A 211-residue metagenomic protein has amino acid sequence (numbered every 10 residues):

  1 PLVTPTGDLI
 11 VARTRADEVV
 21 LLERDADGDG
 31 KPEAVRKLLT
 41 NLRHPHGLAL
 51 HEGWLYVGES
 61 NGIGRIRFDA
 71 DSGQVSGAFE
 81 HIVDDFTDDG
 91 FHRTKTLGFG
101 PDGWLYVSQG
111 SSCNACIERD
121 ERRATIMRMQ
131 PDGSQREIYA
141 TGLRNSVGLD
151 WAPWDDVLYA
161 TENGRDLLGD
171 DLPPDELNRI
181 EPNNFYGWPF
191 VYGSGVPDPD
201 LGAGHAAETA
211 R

Functional and structural regions predicted by a protein language model:
P1, L48, L97, S146-L149: Hydrophobic core register within WD40 beta-propeller blades
V3-T6, L50-E52, F99-D102, A152-D155: Residue-level detector of Asp-centered blade-edge/turn motifs that repeat once per structural unit in beta-propeller
P5, R15, A34, N41-H44 (+5 more regions): Beta-rich catalytic cores
D8-V11, W54-V57, W104-S108, V157-T161: Conserved beta-propeller blade signature
E18-L21, W54, G62-G64, T125-M127 (+1 more regions): A short loop-to-beta-strand structural motif that recurs across blades of beta-propeller domains
L22-D29, I66-Q74, P182-Y186: Short loop/turn segments immediately following beta-strands, especially the blade-tip and inter-blade linker loops
E33-V35, H44, A49-H51, N61-G100 (+3 more regions): Asp-box/WD-like beta-propeller blade repeats and closely related beta-sheet repeat scaffolds
T94, S111-N114, E121-A124, M129-S134 (+2 more regions): Beta-propeller domain segments
